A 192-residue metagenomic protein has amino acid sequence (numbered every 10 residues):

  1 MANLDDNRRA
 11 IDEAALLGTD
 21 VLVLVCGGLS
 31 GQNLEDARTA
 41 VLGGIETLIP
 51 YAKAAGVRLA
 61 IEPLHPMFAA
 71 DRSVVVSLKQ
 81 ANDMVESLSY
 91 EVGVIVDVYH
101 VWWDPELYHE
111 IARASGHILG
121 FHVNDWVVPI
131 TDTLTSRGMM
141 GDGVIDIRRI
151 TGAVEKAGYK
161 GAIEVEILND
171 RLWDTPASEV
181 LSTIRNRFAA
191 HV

Functional and structural regions predicted by a protein language model:
M1-G93, W103-P105, E179, R187 (+1 more regions): Active-site acidic/histidine proton-transfer and metal-coordination neighborhood in alpha/beta enzyme cores
D12, G18, V75-V96, W102-V192: Histidine-acidic metal/acid-base catalytic patches
